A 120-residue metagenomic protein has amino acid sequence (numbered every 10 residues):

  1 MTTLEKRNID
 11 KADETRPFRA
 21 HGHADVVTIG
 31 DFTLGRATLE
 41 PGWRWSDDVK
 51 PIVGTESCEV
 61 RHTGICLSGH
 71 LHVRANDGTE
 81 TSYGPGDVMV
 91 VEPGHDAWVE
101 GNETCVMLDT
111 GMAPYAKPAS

Functional and structural regions predicted by a protein language model:
M1-T38, S46, S120: A short, N-terminal "cap"/entry segment at the start of jelly-roll beta-barrel domains of the cupin/DSBH fold
T15, H23-A24, L34, R61 (+3 more regions): Short, acidic/polar N-cap/turn motifs at the starts of alpha helices
R36, V90-V91, D96, N102-S120: A short hydrophobic beta-strand segment most commonly corresponding to one strand of the jelly-roll/cupin
L39, G54-V73: Short, conserved beta-strand element in jelly-roll/cupin
R44-C58: Catalytic core of non-heme Fe(II) oxygenases with the double-stranded beta-helix
R44-W45, G69-R74, A97: Short beta-strand segments in beta-sandwich/barrel cores
A75-G94: Short acidic-glycine-tyrosine-enriched beta hairpin
